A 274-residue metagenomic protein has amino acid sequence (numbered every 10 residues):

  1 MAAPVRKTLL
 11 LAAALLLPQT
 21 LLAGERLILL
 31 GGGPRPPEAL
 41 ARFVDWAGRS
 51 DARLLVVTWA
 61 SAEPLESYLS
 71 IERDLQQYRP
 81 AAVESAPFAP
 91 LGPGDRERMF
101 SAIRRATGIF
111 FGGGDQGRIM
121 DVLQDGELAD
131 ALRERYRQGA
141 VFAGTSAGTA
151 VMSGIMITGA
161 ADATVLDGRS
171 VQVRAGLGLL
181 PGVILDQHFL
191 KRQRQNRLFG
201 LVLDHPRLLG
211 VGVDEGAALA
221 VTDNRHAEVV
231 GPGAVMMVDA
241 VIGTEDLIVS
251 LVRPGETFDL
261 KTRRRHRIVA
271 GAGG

Functional and structural regions predicted by a protein language model:
M1-L10: Bacterial N-terminal signal peptides that target proteins for export
L11, L21-L22, S146: Cleavable N-terminal signal peptides
A23-S50, L65-S70, L75-Q77, I157-T158 (+1 more regions): C-terminal and late-domain segments of enzyme folds
I28-L30, L55-T58, E84-A86, G108-G112 (+3 more regions): Structural recognition of the beta-strand scaffold that forms the well-ordered cores of secreted hydrolase catalytic
A41-V44, A52-A102: ATP/NTP phosphate-donor binding region
I103-R104, Y136: A short, aliphatic-rich alpha-helical micro-motif
G112, R118-R192: Class I SAM-dependent methyltransferase SAM-binding "motif I" and its flanking Rossmann-like core
